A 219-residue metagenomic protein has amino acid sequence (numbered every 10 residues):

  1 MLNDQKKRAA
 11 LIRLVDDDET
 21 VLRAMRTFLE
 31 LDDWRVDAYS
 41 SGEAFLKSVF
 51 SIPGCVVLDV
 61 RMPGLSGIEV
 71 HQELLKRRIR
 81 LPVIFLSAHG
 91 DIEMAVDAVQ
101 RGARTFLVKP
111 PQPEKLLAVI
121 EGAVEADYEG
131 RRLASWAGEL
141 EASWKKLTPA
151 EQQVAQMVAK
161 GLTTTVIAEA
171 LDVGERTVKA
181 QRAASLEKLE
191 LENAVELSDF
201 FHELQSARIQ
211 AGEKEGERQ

Functional and structural regions predicted by a protein language model:
K6-V21, M25-E30, G42, V56 (+1 more regions): Conserved acidic segment of CheY-like receiver
S40-S41, S66-V70: Acidic catalytic/metal-coordinating carboxylates
S51-L58: Active-site beta3 strand of CheY-like receiver
D59, S87: Active-site residues of response regulator receiver
M62: Receiver (REC) domain active-site loop signature in two-component systems and cognate sites in sensor histidine kinases
D91-E93, L107, P111-I120, V166 (+1 more regions): C-terminal output helix
L186-Q219: Basic, Lys/Arg-enriched C-terminal extension of HTH/homeodomain DNA-binding domains
